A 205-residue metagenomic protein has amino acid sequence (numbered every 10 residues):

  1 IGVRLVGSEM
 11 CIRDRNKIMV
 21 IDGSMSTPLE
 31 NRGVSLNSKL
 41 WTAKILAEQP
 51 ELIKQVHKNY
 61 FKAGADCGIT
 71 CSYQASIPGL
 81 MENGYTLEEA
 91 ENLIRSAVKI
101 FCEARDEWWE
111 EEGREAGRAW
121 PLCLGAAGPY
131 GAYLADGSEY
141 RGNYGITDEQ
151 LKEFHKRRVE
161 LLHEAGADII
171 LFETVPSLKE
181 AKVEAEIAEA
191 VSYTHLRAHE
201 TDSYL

Functional and structural regions predicted by a protein language model:
I1-G7, I12, H195-A198, D202-L205: Single conserved hydrophobic/aromatic residue that forms the stacking wall/gate of nucleotide- or nucleobase-binding
R15-A47, Y73, I77-L80, G117-T147 (+1 more regions): N-terminal small/glycine-rich loop or linker at the start of catalytic domains across soluble metabolic enzymes
M19-V20, C67, W120-L124, I169-L171 (+1 more regions): Structural preference for beta-strand elements that scaffold enzyme active sites
G23, Y60, F101, I170: Conserved, mostly hydrophobic/aromatic
W41-A47, C67-A90, A167-A181: Glycine-rich, proline-tolerant flexible connector loops at the mouths of alpha/beta enzymes
I45-N59, Y85-I100, K152-E153: Glycine-rich anion/phosphate-binding loops
T86-E110, E184-R197: Alpha-helix-loop-beta-strand connector modules within alpha/beta enzyme cores
E139-I169, P176-L196: Alpha/beta enzyme core
